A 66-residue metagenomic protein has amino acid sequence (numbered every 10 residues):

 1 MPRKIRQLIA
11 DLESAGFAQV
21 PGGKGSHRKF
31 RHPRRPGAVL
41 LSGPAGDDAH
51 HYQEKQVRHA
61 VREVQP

Functional and structural regions predicted by a protein language model:
M1-G22, F30-P66: Basic nucleic-acid-binding interfaces
